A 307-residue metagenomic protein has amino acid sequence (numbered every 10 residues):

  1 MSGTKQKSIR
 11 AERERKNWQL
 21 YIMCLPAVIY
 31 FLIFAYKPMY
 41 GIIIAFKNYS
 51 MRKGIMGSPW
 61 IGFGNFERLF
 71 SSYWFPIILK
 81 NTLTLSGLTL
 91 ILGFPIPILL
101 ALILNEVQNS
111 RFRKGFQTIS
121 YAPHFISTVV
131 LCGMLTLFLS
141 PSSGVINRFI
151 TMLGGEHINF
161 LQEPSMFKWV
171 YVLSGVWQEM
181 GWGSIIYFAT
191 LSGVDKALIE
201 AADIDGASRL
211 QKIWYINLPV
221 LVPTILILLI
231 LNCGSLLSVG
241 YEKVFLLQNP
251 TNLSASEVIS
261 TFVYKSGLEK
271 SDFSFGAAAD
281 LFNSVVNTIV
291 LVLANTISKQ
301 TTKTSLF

Functional and structural regions predicted by a protein language model:
T4-K7, E12-F307: A structural signal for multi-pass alpha-helical bundles of membrane permease subunits that mediate small-molecule
